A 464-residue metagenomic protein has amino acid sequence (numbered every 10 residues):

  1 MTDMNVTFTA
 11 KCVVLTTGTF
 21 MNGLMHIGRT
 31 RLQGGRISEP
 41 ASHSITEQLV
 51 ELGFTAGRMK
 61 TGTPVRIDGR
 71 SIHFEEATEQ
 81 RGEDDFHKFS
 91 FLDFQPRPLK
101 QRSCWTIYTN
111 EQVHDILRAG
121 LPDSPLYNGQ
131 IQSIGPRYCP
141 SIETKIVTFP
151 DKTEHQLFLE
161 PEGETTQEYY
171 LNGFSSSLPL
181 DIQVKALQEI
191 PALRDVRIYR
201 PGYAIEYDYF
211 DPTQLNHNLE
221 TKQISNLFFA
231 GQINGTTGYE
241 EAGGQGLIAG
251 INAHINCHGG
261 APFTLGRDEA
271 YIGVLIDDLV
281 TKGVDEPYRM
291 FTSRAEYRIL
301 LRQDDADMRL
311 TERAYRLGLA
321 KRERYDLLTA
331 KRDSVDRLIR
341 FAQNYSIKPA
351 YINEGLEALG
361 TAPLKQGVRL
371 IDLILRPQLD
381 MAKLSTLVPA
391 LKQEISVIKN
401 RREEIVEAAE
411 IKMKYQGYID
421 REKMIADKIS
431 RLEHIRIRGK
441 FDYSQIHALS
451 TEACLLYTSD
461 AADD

Functional and structural regions predicted by a protein language model:
M4-C12: Core beta-strand elements of the Rossmann-like FAD/NAD(P) dinucleotide-binding domain in flavoenzyme oxidoreductases
T7, I190-R194, K222, A249-T264 (+1 more regions): Secondary-structure transition/capping motifs at alpha-helix termini and the adjoining loop/turn into the next element
L15-I67, I190-P191, D195, I248-N256: Glycine-rich loop(s) and the adjacent beta-strand/alpha-helix scaffold that form part
F20, T46-V184, I272, T281-E354 (+2 more regions): An anion/pyrophosphate-binding glycine-rich loop and adjacent beta-alpha core in soluble alpha-beta enzymes
Y170-T236, T264-D277, R402-L456: A glycine-rich dinucleotide-binding beta-alpha-beta segment and adjacent secondary-structure elements that constitute
N226-I255: Conserved mid-domain beta->alpha element of the FAD-binding
R294, L300, T311-L456: Extended, charge-enriched "interface" segments that sit outside catalytic cores
Y457-D463: Conserved small/polar residues in nucleotide/adenosyl-binding loops
